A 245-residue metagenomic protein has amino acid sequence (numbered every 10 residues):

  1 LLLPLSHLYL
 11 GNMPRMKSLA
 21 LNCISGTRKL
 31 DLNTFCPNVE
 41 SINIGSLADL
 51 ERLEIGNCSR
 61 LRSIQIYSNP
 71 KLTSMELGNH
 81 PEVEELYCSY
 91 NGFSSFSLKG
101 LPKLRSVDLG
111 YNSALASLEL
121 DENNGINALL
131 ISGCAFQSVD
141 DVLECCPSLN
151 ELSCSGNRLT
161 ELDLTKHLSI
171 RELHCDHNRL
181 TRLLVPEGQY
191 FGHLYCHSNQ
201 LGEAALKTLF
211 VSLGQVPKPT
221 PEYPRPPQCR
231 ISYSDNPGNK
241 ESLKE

Functional and structural regions predicted by a protein language model:
L1-L3, N22-I24, F35-C36, L47 (+4 more regions): Beta-strand-rich solenoid/repeat architectures in extracellular/passenger domains of polysaccharide-targeting enzymes
L2-L5, M16, T27, N38-V39 (+16 more regions): Conserved hydrophobic position(s) of the canonical leucine-rich repeat
L8, L19-N22, L30, I42 (+12 more regions): Conserved hydrophobic beta-strand positions in leucine-rich repeat
L8-M13, L30-C36, G45, I55-C58 (+8 more regions): A structural signal for leucine-rich repeat
C23, N57-R60, S68, Y190: Intrinsically disordered, low-complexity polar segments enriched in Ser/Thr/Pro and acidic
H174-H177, V185-K244: Leucine-rich repeat domain C-terminal region
